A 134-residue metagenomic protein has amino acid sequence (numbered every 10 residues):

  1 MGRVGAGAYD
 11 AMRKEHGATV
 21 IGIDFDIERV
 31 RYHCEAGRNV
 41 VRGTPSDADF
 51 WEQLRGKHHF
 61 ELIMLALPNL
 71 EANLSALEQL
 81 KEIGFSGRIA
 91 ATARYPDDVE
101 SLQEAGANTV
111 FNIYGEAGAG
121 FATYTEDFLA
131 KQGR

Functional and structural regions predicted by a protein language model:
M1-R134: Cytosolic regulatory regions of ion transport systems
